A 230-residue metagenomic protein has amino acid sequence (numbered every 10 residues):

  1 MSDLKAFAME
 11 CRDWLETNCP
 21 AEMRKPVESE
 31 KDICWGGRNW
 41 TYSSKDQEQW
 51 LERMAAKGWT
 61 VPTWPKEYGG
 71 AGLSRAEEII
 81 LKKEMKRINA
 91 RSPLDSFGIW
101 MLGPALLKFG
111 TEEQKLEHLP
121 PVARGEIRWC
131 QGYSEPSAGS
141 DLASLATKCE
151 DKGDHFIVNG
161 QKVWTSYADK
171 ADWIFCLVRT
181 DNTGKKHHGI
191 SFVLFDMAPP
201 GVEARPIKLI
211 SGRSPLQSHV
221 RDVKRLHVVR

Functional and structural regions predicted by a protein language model:
M1-S96, E117-R124: Amphipathic, small/basic residue-rich leader segments at the start of a protein or domain
L4, L15, G58, P65 (+7 more regions): Buried hydrophobic positions in well-ordered alpha/beta secondary-structure cores of metabolic enzymes
G58, L81-K86, L177-V178, L194-P200 (+1 more regions): Short Ser/Thr-interspersed hydrophobic loop/turn segments at strand-loop and sheet-helix junctions that line or gate
L94-E113, G139: N-terminal glycine-rich flavin-associated loop
G125-Y133: A short, Trp-centered hydrophobic/proline-enriched beta-strand micro-motif
A138-D141, F156: Hydrophobic, small-residue-rich alpha-helical packing segments that form membrane-like cores
S144, P200-R225: Flexible, small-/acidic-enriched active-site or ligand-binding loops
A146, H155, N159-A204: A short core secondary-structure module
